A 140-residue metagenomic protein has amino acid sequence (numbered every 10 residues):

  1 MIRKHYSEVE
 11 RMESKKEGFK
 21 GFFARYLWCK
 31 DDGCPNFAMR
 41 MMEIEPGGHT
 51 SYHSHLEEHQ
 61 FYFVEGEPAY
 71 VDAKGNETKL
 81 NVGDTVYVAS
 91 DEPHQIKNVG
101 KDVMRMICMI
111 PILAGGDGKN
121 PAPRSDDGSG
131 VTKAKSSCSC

Functional and structural regions predicted by a protein language model:
M1-N36, P121-C140: A short, N-terminal "cap"/entry segment at the start of jelly-roll beta-barrel domains of the cupin/DSBH fold
F23, P35-R40, E57-H59, G66 (+2 more regions): A generic structural signal for short beta-strands and their flanking turns/coil linkers
A24, R40-H55: Conserved short histidine dyad/triad with adjacent acidic residue
W28, R40-M42, D84, H94: Hydrophobic/aromatic beta-strand elements that line small-molecule binding cavities or substrate pockets in beta-rich
D32-P35, E45-G48, E67-P68, I112-G115: Short, charged/polar surface micro-motifs in flexible loops or helix N-caps
G33, E77, V82, S90-G116: Ligand-binding loop in jelly-roll beta-barrel domains
H49, S54-V82, E92: A short beta-strand-loop-beta hairpin characteristic of the jelly-roll/cupin
